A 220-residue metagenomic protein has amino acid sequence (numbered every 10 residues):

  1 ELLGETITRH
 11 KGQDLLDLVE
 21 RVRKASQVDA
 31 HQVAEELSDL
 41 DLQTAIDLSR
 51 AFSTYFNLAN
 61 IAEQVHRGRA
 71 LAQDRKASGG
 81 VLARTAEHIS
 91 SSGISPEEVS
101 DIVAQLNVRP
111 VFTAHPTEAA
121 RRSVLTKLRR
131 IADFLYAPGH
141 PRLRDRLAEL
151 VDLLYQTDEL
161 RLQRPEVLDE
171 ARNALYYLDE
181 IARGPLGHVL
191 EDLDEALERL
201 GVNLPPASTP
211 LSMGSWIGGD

Functional and structural regions predicted by a protein language model:
E1-D220: Often metal-dependent polyanion-binding catalytic scaffolds in large enzymes
